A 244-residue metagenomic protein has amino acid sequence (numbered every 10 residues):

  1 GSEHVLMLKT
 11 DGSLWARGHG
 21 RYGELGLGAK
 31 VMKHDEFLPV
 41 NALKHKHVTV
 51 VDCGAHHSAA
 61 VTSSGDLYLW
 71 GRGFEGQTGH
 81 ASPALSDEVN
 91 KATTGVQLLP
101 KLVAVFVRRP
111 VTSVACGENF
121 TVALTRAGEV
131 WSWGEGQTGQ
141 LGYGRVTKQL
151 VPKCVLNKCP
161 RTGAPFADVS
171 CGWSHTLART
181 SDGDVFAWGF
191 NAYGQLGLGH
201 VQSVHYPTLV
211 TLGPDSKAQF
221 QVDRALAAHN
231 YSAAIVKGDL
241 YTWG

Functional and structural regions predicted by a protein language model:
G1, K46, C53-G54, L98 (+7 more regions): Loop/turn position at the start of each blade in beta-propeller repeats
G1, T10, R17-H19, L27-G28 (+7 more regions): Glycine-centered tight turns/hairpins at beta-strand boundaries that repeat across beta-rich repeat domains
H4, G23, D35, K46 (+11 more regions): Glycine-centered loop/turn positions within well-structured domains that cap or flank conserved ligand/cofactor-binding
H4-M7, A16, H57-A60, L69 (+6 more regions): Conserved core positions of repeat-based scaffolds
V31-E36, P83-Q97, V146-V151, F190 (+1 more regions): A detector of repeated loop/turn-to-beta-strand junctions in beta-rich toroidal repeat architectures
N41-L43, A104-F106, C159-P160, D215-S216: Surface loop/turn motifs at the tips and blade-to-blade linkers of beta-strand repeat domains
